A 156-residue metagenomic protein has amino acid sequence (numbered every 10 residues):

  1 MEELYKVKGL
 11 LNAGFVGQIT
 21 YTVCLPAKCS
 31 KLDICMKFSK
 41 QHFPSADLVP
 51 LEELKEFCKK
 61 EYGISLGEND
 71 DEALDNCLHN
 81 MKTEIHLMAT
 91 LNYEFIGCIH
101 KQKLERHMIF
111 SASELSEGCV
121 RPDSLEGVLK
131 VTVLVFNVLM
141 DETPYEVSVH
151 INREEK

Functional and structural regions predicted by a protein language model:
M1-K156: Acidic, Ser/Thr/Pro
